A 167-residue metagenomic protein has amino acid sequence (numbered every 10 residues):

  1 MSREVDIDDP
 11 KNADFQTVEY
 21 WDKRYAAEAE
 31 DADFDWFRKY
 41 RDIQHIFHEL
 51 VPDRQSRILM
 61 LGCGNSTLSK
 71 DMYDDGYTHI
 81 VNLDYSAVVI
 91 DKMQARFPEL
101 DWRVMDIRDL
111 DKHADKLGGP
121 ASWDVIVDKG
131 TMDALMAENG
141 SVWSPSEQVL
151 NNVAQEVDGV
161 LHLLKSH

Functional and structural regions predicted by a protein language model:
M1-R41: N-terminal, positively charged/glycine-rich alpha-helical extensions of SAM-dependent methyltransferases
A13, D35-D42, Y85, Q148-E156: Soluble or luminal CAZymes and related metallo-dependent hydrolases
D35-S56: Conserved alpha-helix/loop element of class I SAM-dependent methyltransferases that forms part of the SAM/SAH-binding
Q55, S122-W123, T131: Local beta-strand N-terminus motif with an aromatic residue
L59-H113: Class I SAM-dependent methyltransferase SAM/SAH-binding core
R108-I126: A short acidic, Gly/Pro-enriched loop at the edge of an enzyme's catalytic core that lines a small-molecule cofactor
D128-M132, A137: A short beta-strand submotif of the Rossmann-like class I SAM-dependent methyltransferase core that lines
W143-S166: A short glycine-rich, Lys/Arg-flanked "PGG" loop and its adjoining helix->strand segment in the class I
